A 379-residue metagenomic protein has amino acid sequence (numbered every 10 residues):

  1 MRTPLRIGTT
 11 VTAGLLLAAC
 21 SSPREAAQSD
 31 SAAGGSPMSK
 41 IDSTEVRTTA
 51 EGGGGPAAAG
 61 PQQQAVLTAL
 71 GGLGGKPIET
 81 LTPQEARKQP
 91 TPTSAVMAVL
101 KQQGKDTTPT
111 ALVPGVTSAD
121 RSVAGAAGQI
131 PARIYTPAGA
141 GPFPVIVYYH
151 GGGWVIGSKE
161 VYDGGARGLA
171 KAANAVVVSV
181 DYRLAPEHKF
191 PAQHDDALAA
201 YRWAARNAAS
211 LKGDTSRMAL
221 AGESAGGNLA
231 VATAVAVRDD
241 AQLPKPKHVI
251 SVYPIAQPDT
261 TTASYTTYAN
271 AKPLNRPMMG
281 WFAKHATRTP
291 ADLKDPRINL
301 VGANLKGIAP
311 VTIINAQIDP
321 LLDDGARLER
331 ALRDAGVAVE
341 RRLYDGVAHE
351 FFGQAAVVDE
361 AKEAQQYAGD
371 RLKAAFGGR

Functional and structural regions predicted by a protein language model:
L17-A19: C-terminal motif of bacterial Sec signal peptides marking the signal peptidase cleavage site
P23-I134, G377-G378: A glycine/proline-hinged amphipathic helix-loop "lid/cap" segment that gates access to hydrophobic ligand pockets
P142-G152: Short beta-strand element of the alpha/beta-hydrolase
E160-S179: Short amphipathic alpha-helix adjacent to the substrate-entry channel of hydrolases
H188-S210, A368: Alpha/beta-hydrolase active-site loop
A205-A221, D240-A241: Gly/Ser-rich "nucleophile elbow"/oxyanion-hole loop immediately N-terminal to the catalytic nucleophile in hydrolases
V235-A291: Hydrolase active-site cap/lid region
I313-N315: Short beta-strand/loop motif that positions the catalytic acidic residue of the alpha/beta-hydrolase fold
